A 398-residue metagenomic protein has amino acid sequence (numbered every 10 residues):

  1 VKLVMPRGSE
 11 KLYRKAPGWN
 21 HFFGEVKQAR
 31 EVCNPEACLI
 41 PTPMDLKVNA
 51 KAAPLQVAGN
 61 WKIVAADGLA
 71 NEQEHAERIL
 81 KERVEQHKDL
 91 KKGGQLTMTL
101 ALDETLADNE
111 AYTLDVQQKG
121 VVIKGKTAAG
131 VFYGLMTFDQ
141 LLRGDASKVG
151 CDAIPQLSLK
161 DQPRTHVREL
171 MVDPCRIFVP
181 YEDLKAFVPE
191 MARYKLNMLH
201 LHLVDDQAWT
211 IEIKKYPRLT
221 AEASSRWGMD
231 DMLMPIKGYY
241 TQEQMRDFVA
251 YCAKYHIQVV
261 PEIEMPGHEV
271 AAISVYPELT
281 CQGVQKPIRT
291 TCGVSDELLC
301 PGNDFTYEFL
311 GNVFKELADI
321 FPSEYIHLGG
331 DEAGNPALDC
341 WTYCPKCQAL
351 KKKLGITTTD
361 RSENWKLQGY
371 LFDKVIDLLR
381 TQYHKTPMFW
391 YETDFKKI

Functional and structural regions predicted by a protein language model:
V1-E31: Solvent-exposed loop and capping/linker segments of extracellular ligand-binding repeat ectodomains
K11-R14, A70-E74, A107-D108, I177-P180: Short, solvent-exposed loop/turn elements at domain surfaces
K11-R14, Q73, W209-I211, H268-A271 (+2 more regions): Extracytoplasmic/secreted cell-surface and envelope-processing proteins
A16, R83, Y251, Y255 (+2 more regions): Alpha-helical structural signal in soluble globular domains
E31-H166, T358, L378-T381, M388-K396: Acidic, contiguous N-terminal accessory segments
L106-Y325: Feature activates predominantly on carbohydrate-active enzymes
A272, P277, R289-T290, V294-I398: Active-site neighborhood of glycoside hydrolase catalytic domains
